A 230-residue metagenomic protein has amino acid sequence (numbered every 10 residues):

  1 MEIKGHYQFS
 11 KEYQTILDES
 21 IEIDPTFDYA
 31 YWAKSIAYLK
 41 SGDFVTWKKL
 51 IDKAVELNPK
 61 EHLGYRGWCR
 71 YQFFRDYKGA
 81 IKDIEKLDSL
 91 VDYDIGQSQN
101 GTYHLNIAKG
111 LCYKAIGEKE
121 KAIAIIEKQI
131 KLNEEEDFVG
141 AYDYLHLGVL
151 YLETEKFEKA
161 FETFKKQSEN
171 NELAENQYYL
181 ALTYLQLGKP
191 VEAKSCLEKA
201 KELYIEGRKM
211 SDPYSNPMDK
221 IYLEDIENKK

Functional and structural regions predicted by a protein language model:
M1-W32, S41, K49, E227-K230: N-terminal leader/linker segments that initiate helical-solenoid repeat arrays
Y7, S41, F73-F74, I116 (+2 more regions): Structural motif corresponding to the intra-repeat A-B loop/turn of tetratricopeptide repeats
D18-E22, D52-L57, D88-T102, K131-F138 (+1 more regions): Flexible helix-coil transition and linker loops at the boundaries of alpha-helical arrays
A30, H62-G64, Q97, L105 (+4 more regions): TPR alpha-solenoid repeat register
Y38, R70-Y71, Y113, Y151 (+1 more regions): Residue at a conserved register position within TPR or TPR-like alpha-solenoid repeats
E192-K230: Terminal, low-structured helical/coil segments at or just beyond the last alpha-helical repeat
